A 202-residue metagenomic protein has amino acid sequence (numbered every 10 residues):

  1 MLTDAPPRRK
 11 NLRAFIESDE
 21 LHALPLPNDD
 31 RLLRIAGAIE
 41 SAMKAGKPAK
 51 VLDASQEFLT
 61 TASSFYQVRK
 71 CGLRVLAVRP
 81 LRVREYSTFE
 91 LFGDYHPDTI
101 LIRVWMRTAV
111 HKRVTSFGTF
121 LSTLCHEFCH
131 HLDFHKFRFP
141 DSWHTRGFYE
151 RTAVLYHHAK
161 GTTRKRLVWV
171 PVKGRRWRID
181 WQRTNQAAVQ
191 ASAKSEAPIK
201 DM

Functional and structural regions predicted by a protein language model:
L2-G72, A77-G118, H135-M202: Metalloprotease/metallohydrolase-associated module, dominated by Zn2+-dependent proteases
S122-H135: Active-site recognition of the HExxH zinc-binding catalytic motif
